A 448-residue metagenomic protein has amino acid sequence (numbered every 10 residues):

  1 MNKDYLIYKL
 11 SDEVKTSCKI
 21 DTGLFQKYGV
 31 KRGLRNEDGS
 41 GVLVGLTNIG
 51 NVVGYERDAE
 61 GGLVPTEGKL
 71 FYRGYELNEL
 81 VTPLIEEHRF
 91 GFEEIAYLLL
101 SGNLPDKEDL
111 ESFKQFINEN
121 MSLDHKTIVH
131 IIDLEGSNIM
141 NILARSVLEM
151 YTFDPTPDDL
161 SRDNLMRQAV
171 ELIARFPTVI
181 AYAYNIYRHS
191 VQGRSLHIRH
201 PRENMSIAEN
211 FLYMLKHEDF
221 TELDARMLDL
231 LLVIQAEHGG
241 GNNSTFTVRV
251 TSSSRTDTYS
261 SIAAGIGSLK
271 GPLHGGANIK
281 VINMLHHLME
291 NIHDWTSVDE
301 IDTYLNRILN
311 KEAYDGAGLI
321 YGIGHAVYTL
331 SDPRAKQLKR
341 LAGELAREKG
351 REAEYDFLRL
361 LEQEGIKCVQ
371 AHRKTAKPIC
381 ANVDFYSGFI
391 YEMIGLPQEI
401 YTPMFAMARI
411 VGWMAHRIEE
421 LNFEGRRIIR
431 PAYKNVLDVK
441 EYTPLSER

Functional and structural regions predicted by a protein language model:
M1-R448: Non-transmembrane, aqueous-exposed alpha-helical and coiled segments at domain scale
